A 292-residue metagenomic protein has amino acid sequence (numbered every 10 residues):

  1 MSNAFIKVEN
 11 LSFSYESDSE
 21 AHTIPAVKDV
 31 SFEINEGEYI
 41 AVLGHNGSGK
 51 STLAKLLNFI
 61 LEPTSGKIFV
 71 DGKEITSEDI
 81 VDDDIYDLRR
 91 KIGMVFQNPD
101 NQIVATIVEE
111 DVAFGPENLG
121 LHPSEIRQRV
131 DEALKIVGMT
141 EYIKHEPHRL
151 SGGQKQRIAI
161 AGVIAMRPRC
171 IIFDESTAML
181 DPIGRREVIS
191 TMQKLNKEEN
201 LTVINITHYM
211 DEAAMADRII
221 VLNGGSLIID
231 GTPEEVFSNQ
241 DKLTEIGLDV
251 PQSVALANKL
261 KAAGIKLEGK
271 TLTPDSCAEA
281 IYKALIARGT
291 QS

Functional and structural regions predicted by a protein language model:
L43-H45: The feature captures the beta-strand-to-loop junction immediately N-terminal to the Walker
N58: Helix-to-loop junction immediately C-terminal to a conserved catalytic motif
G66-S77, L88: Conserved ABC transporter NBD signature motif
S124-Y142: Conserved ABC ATPase "signature" region
E146-L150, Q154: Conserved ABC ATPase signature
I171-D174: Catalytic Walker B motif of ABC-type/P-loop ATPase nucleotide-binding domains
